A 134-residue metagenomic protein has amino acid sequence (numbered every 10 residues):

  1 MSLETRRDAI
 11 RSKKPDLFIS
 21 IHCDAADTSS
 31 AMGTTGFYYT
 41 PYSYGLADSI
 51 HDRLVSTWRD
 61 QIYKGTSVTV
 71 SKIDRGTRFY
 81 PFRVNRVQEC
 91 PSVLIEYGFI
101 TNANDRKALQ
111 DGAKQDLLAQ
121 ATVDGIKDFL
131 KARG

Functional and structural regions predicted by a protein language model:
M1-G134: Active-site-proximal helix/loop segments of hydrolytic enzymes
